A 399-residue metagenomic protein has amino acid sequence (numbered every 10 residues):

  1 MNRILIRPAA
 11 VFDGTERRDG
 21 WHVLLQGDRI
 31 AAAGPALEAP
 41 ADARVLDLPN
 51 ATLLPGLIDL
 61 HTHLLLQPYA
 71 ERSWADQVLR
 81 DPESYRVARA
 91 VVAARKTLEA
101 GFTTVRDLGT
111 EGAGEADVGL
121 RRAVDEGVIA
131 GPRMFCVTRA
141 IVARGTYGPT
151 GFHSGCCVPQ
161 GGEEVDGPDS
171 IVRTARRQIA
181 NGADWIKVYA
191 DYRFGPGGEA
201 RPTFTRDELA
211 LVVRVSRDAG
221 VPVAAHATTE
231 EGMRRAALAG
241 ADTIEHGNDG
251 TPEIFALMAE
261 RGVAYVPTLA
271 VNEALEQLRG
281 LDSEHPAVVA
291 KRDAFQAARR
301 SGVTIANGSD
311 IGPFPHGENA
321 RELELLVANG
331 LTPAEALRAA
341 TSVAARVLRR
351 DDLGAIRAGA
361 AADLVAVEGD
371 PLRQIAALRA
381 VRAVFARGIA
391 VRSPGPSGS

Functional and structural regions predicted by a protein language model:
M1-I4, V11-L54: Histidine-rich, glycine-flanked metal-binding segment
A9, G27, A340-S342, A358-S399: C-terminal cap of metal-dependent C-N hydrolases
A51-E126, R144, D207, L238-A239: Metal-associated gating/positioning segment near the N- to mid-region
L64-R86, E126, R144-Q160, R193-P202 (+2 more regions): Active-site gating loops and adjacent loop-to-helix segments of metal-dependent hydrolytic enzymes
P68-A70, D117, T146, G197 (+5 more regions): Histidine/acidic-residue-rich catalytic or RNA/ligand-binding cores of hydrolases and nuclease-related proteins
D76-Q77, D218-A219, A287-D370: His/Asp/Glu-enriched, well-ordered alpha-helical/loop segment that forms or immediately abuts the divalent-metal
R89-A116, A130-A140, A183-F194, P222 (+3 more regions): Divalent metal-dependent hydrolysis catalytic cores, especially in the metallo-beta-lactamase
G119, G167-Y265, H285-T304: Histidine/acidic residue-rich metal-binding segments in metalloenzymes
